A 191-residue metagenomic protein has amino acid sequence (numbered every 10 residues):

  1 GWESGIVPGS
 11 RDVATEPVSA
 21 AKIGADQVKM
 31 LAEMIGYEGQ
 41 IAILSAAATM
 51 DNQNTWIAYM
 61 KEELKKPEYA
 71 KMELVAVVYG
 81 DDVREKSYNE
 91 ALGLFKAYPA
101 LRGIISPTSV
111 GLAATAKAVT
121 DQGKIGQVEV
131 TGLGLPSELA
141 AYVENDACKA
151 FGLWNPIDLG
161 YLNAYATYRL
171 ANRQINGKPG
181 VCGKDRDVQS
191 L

Functional and structural regions predicted by a protein language model:
G1-E3, P17, Q40-S45, A76-V77 (+3 more regions): Structural recognition of the beta-strand scaffold that forms the well-ordered cores of secreted hydrolase catalytic
G1-K22, E33, Q40, P136-E144 (+1 more regions): Flexible loop/hinge segments that line or gate small-molecule binding clefts
D12, Q40-I43, L64-R84: Short beta-strand elements in bilobed, periplasmic/extracellular small-molecule ligand-binding domains
I23-Q27, D51-K71, K86, E90 (+2 more regions): Short, solvent-exposed amphipathic alpha-helices that sit in or adjacent to ligand/effector-binding or catalytic
L31-G39, F95, N163-I175: Short, hydrophobic alpha-helical segments
A48-N52, E62-K65, L162-L191: Hinge/cleft segment of the Venus flytrap/periplasmic-binding protein
M60, A76-Y142: Hydrophobic alpha-helical
P107-A116, E144, W154-N176: Extracellular/periplasmic ligand-binding modules, especially the Venus flytrap/periplasmic-binding
